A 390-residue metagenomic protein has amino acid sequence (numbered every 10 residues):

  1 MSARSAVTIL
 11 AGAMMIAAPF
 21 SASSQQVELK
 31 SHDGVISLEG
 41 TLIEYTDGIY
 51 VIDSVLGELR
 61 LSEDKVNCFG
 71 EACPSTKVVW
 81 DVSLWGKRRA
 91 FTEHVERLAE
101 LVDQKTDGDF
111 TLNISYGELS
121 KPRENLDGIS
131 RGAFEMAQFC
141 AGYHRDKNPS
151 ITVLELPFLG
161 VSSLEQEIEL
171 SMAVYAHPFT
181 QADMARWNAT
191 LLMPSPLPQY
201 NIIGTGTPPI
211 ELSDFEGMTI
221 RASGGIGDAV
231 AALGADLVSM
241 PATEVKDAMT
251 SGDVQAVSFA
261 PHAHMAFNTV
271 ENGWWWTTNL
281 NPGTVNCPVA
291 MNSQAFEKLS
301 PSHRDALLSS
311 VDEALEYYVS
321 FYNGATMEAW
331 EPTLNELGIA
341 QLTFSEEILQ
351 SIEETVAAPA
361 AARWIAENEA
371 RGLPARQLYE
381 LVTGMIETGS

Functional and structural regions predicted by a protein language model:
M1-R4: N-terminal secretory signal peptides that target proteins for export/translocation
T8-A18: Bacterial N-terminal signal peptides
A13, L29-S31, T41, L191 (+1 more regions): Residues embedded in well-ordered secondary-structure elements
F20-K77: Compositionally biased alpha-helical segments
P74-Q166, A182-S390: N-terminal secretory/targeting leader peptides
Q166-A182: Signature of the catalytic double-stranded beta-helix
